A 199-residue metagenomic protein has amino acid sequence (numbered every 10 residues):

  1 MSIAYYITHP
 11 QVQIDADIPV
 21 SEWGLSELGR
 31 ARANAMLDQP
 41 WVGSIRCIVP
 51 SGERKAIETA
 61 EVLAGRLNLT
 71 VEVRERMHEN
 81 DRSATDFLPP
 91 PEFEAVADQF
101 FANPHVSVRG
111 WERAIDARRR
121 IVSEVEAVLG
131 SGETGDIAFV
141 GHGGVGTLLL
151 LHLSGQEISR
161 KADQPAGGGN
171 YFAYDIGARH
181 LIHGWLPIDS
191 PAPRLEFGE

Functional and structural regions predicted by a protein language model:
M1-S2, L69-E72, E79-P91, E133 (+1 more regions): Acidic, low-complexity terminal tails and accessory targeting/binding regions of phosphate-metabolizing enzymes
S2-L69, I115: Active-site-proximal alpha-helix that buttresses catalytic centers in soluble enzyme cores
A4, E133-G144: Generic beta-sheet signal
V12, V145-G146: Short active-site segment of divalent metal-dependent hydrolases/proteases that encodes the spacing between
G24, G65-V122, F197-E199: Phosphate-handling substructures
W41-S44, V128-D136: Glycine-rich phosphate-binding loop signature in dinucleotide/nucleotide-binding domains
S51-E53, R76, V140-G144: Short, well-ordered beta-to-alpha junction loops that form the rim of enzyme active sites and present histidine/acidic
V62, L148-H152: Active-site signature of alpha/beta-hydrolase-fold catalytic machinery across serine- and Asp/Cys-nucleophile hydrolases
